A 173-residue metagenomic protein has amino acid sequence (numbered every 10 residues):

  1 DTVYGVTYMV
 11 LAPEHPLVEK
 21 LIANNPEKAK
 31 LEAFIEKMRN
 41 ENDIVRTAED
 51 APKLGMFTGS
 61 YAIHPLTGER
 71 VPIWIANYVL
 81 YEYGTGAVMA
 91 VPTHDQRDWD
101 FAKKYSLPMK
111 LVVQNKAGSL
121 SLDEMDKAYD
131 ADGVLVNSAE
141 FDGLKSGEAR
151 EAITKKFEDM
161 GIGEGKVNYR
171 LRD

Functional and structural regions predicted by a protein language model:
T2, A87-D173: Residue patterns forming the tRNA-binding/recognition surfaces of aminoacyl-tRNA synthetases and related DALR
T2-M109, Q114: NTP-handling and nucleic-acid-processing catalytic cores
